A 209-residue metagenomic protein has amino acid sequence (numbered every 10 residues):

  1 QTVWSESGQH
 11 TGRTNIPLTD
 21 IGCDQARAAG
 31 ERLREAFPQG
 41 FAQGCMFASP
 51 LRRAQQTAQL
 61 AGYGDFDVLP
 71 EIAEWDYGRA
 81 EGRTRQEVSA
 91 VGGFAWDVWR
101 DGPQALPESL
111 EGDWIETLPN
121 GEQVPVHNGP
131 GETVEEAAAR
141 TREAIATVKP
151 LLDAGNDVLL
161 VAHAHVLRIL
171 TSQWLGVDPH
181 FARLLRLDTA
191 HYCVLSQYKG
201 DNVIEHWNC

Functional and structural regions predicted by a protein language model:
Q1-Q43, Q56-L60, A90, K199-C209: An N-terminal RHG(E/S)-centered segment typical of histidine phosphatases
R27-E35, A138, R142-P150, T171: Generic structural signal for well-ordered alpha-helical scaffold segments
A28-Q104: Phosphate-coordination/substrate-recognition cap region in phosphate-metabolizing enzymes
A29, W75-E87, P150, A154-N156 (+1 more regions): Acidic, low-complexity terminal tails and accessory targeting/binding regions of phosphate-metabolizing enzymes
A36-A42, V148-D157: Glycine-rich phosphate-binding loop signature in dinucleotide/nucleotide-binding domains
G44, N156-H165: Generic beta-sheet signal
A48-S49, A139, V161-A162: Short beta-strand scaffold positions
G93-E136: Short glycine/proline- and acidic residue-enriched helix-loop micro-motifs that form flexible lids or anion-recognition
